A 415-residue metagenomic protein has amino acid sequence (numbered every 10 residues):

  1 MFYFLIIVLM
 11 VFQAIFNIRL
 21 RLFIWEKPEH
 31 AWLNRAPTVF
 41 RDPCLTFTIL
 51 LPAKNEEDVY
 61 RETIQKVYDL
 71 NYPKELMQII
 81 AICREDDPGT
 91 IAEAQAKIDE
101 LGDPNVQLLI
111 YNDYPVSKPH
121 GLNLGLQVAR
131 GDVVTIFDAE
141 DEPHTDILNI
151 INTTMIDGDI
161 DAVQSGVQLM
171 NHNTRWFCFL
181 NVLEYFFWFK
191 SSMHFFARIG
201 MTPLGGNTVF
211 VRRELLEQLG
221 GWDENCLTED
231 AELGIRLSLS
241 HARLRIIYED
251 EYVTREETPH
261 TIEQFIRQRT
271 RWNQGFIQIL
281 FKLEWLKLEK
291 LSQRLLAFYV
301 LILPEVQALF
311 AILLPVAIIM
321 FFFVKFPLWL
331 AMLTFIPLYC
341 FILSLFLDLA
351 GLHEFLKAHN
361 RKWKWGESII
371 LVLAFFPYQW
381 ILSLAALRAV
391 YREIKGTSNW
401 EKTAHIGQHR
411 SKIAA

Functional and structural regions predicted by a protein language model:
M1-P43, D348-E354, L382, R388-E393: N-terminal membrane-anchoring/stem segments of glycan-assembly enzymes
T38-R41, V300-K395: Membrane-embedded multi-pass helical conduit in multi-pass membrane proteins, especially envelope-biosynthetic
L45-T48, Q78, E232: Cell-envelope/extracellular polymer assembly enzymes that use nucleotide-activated donors
Q65-L76: Short, acidic, metal-binding catalytic loop of nucleotide-sugar glycosyltransferases
C83-A94, D113-P115: A conserved acidic beta->alpha catalytic loop
I98-D103, L108-Y111, P115-Q127, G131-D132 (+3 more regions): Long helical/loop segments within the catalytic core of UDP-sugar-dependent glycosyltransferases, especially the large
I235-T254: Catalytic donor-sugar/metal-binding loop of nucleotide-sugar-dependent glycosyltransferases
